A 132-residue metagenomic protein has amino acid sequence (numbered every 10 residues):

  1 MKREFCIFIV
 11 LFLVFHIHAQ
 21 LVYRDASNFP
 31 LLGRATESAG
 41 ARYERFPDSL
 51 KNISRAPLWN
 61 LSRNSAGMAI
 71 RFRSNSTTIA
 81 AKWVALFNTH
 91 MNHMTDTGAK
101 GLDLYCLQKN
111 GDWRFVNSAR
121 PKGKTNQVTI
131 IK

Functional and structural regions predicted by a protein language model:
M1-L21: Bacterial Sec-dependent N-terminal signal peptides
A19-K132: N-terminal secretory targeting modules
